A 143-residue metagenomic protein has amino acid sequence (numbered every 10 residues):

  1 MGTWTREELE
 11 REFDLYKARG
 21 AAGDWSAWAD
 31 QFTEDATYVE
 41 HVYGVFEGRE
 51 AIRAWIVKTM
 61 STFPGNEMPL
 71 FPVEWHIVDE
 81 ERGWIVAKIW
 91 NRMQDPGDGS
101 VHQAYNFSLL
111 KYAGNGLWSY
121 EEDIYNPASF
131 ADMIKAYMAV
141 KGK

Functional and structural regions predicted by a protein language model:
M1-D30, E34, A139-K143: Short, low-complexity N-terminal intrinsically disordered segments enriched in polar/charged residues
R6-E7, W25-G83: A solvent-exposed, acidic/Ser-Thr-rich amphipathic alpha-helical stretch
R11, M68-L70, H102-A104: Short solvent-exposed loop/turn micro-motifs enriched in small/polar/acidic residues
F13-Y16, G20, W25, F32 (+3 more regions): Hydrophobic alpha-helical core bundles mediating ligand binding, dimerization, or RNAP-core interactions
Y16, W28-A29, A36, G48 (+5 more regions): Hydrophobic pocket/interface hotspot
E47, Q94-P96, P127-A131: A short local loop/turn or secondary-structure capping micro-motif enriched for an aromatic residue
K88-G114: Exposed beta-sheet edge and beta->alpha loop/turn motif
Y105-A136: Short beta-strand edge/turn micro-motifs at domain boundaries
